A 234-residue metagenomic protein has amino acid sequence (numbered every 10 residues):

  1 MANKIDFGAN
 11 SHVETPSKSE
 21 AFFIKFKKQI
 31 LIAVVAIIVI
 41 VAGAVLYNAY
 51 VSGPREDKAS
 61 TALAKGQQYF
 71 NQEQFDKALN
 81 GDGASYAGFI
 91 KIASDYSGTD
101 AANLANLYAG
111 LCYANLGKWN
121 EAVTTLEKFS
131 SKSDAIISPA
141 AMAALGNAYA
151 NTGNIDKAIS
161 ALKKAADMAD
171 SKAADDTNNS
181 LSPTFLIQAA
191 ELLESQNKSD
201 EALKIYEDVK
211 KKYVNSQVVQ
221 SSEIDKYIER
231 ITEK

Functional and structural regions predicted by a protein language model:
M1-A36: N-terminal positive-inside, membrane-proximal cytosolic segments immediately preceding the first
G53, A93-A102, L116, S131-P139 (+2 more regions): Short solvent-exposed coil/turn linkers within tandem alpha-helical repeat scaffolds
